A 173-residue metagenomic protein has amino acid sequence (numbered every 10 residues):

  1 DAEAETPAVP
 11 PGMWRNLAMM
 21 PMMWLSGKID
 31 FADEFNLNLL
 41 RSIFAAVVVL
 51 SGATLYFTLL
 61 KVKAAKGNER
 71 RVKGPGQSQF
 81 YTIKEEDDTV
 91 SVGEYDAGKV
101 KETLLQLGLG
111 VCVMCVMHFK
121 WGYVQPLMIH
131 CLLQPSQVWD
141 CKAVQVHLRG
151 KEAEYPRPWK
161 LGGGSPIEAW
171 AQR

Functional and structural regions predicted by a protein language model:
D1-A2, L17-D30, E85-V90: Membrane-proximal N-terminal segments immediately preceding the first transmembrane helix
A4-W14, W24-S42, F119-H130: Membrane-lumen (extracellular) interface motif
P10-M20, N36-V48, E102-Q106, G110: Transmembrane alpha-helices of multi-pass eukaryotic membrane proteins
M19-A32, S51-L60, M114-G122: Membrane-embedded alpha-helices of multi-pass membrane proteins, especially ion channels and transporters
L37-K73: Hydrophobic alpha-helical membrane-embedded segments
K73-V100: Short membrane-interface loop/juxtamembrane segments of multi-pass integral membrane proteins
L104-L127: Alpha-helical transmembrane segments and their membrane-interface junctions in multi-pass membrane proteins
Q134-R173: Cytosolic, positively charged, low-complexity intrinsically disordered regions immediately flanking transmembrane
